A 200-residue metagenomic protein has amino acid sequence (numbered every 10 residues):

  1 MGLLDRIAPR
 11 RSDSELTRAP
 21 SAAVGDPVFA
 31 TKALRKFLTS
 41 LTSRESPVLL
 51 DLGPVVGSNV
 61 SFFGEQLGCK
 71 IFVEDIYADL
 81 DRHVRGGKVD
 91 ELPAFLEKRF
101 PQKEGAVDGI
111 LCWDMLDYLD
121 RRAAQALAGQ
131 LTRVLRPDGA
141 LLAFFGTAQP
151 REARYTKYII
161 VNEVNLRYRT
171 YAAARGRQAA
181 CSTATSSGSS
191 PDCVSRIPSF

Functional and structural regions predicted by a protein language model:
M1-L41, V56-R99, A140-F200: Class I (Rossmann-like) S-adenosyl-L-methionine-dependent methyltransferase catalytic domain, capturing the SAM-binding
S46-V48: Nucleotide donor/acceptor-binding cores
L50-L52: Conserved beta-strand/loop positions that form the S-adenosyl-L-methionine
I110-L111: Hydrophobic beta-strand segment of the Class I
M115: Hydrophobic adenine-recognition pocket in adenosine-nucleotide-binding enzymes
Y118: A short His-aromatic
Q125-A140: A short glycine-rich, Lys/Arg-flanked "PGG" loop and its adjoining helix->strand segment in the class I
